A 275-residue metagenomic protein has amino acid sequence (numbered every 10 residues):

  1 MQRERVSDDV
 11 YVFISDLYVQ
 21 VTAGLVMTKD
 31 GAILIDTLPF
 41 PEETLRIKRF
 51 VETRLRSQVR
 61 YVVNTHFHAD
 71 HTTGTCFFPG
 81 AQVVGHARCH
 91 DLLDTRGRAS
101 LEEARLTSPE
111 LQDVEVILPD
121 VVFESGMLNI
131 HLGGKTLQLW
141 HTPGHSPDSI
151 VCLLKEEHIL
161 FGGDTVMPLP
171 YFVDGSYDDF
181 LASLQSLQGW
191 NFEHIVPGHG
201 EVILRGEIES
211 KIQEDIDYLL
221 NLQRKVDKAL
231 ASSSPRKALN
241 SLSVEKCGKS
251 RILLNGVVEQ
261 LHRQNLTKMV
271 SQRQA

Functional and structural regions predicted by a protein language model:
Q2-R49, V151-D164: Conserved beta-strand hairpin/beta-sheet module of binuclear metal-dependent hydrolase folds, prominently
E4, G74-G80, H131-L132, L153: Short loop/helix-cap segments at secondary-structure boundaries that form the rim of catalytic
R5-V10, T107-Q112, L132-K135: Short Pro/Gly-enriched beta-strand edge/turn motifs at strand-loop
D9, V26, D36, V51 (+9 more regions): Divalent metal-coordination and catalytic microenvironments
K29-I33, L55-V59, G133: Short, surface-exposed connector motifs at secondary-structure boundaries
A32, P39-P41, N129, T136-K225: Metallo-beta-lactamase
E43-L45, R49-M127: Active-site HxH/HxHxD metal-binding segment of metal-dependent hydrolases
G189-W190, L204-A275: Accessory terminal helices/loops
